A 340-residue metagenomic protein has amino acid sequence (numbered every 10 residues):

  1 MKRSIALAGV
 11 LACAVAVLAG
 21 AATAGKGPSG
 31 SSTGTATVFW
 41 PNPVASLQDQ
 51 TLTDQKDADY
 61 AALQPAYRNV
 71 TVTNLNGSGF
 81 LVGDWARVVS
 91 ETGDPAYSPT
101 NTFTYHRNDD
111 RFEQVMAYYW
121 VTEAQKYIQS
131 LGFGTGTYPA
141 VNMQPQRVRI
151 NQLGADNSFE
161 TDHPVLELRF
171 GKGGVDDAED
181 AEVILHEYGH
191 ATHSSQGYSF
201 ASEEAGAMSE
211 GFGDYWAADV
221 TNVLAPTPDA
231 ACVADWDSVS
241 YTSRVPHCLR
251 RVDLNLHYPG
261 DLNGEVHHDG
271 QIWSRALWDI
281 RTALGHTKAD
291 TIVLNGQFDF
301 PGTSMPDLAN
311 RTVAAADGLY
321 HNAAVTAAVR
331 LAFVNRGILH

Functional and structural regions predicted by a protein language model:
M1-G9, A19-I184, A191-H340: Zymogen propeptides/activation segments of proteases
C13-V17: Hydrophobic core
